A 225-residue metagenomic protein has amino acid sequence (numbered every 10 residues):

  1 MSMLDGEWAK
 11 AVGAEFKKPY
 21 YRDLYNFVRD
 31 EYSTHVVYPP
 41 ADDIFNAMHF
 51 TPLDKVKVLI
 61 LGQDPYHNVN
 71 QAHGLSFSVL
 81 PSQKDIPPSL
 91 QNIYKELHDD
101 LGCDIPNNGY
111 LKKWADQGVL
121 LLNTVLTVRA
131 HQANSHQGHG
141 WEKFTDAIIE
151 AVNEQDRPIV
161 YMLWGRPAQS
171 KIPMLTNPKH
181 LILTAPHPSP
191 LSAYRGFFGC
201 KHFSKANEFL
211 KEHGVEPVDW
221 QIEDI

Functional and structural regions predicted by a protein language model:
S2, A14-L163, P167-S170, L175 (+4 more regions): A polyanion-binding, active-site-adjacent surface
D5-A9: Short, contiguous pre-domain boundary segments
F197: C-terminal substrate-binding/active-site "lid" region of AdoMet-derived donor-dependent transferases
